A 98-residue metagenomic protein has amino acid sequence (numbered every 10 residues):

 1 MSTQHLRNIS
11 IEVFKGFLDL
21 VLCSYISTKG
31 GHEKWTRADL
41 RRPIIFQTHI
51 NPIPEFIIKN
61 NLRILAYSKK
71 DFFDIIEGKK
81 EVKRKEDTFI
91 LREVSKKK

Functional and structural regions predicted by a protein language model:
M1-G31, T36, L40-K98: Basic nucleic-acid-binding interfaces
